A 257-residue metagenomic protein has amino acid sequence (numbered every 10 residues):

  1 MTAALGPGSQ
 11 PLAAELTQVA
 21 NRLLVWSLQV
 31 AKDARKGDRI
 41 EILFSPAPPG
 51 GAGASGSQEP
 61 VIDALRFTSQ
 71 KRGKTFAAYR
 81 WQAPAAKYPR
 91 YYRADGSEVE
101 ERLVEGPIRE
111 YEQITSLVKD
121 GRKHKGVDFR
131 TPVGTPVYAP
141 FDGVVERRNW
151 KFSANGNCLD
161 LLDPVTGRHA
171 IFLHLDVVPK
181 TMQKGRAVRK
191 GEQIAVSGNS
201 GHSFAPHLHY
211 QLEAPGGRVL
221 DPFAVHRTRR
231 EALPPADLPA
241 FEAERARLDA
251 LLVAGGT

Functional and structural regions predicted by a protein language model:
M1-Q113, D237, E244: Non-catalytic extracellular/periplasmic "stalk" and linker regions immediately N-terminal to catalytic or recognition
S97-R247: Catalytic cores of peptidoglycan-degrading enzymes
A246, A250-T257: C-terminal recognition in membrane/secretory proteostasis and scaffolding
